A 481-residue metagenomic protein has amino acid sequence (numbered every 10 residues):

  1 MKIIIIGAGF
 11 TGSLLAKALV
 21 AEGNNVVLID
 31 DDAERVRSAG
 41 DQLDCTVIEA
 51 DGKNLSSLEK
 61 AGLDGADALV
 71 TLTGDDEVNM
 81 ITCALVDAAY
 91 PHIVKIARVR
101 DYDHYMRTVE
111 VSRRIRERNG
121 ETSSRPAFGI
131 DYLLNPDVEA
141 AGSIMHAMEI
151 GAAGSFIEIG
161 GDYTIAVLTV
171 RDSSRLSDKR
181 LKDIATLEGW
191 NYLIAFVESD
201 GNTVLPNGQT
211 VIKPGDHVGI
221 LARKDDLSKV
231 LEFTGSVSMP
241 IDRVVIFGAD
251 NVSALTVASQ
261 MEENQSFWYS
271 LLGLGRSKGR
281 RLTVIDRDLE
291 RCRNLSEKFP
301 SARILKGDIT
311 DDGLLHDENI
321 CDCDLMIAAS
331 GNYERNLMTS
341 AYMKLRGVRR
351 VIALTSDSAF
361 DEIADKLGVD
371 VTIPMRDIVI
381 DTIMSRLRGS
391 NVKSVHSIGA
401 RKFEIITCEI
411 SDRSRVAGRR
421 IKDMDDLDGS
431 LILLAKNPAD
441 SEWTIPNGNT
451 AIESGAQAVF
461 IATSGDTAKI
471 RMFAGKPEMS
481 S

Functional and structural regions predicted by a protein language model:
M1-S481: Cytosolic regulatory regions of ion transport systems
